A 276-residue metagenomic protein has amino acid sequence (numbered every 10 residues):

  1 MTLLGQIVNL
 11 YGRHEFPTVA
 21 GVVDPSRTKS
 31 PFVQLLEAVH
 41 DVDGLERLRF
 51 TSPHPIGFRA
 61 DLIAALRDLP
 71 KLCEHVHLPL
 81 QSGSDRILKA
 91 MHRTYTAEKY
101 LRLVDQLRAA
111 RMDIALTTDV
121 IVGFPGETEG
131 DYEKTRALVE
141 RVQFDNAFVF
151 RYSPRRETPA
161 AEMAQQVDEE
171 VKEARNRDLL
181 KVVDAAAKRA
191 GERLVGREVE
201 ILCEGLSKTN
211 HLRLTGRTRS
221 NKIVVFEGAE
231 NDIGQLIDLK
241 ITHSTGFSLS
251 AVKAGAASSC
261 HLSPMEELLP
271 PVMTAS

Functional and structural regions predicted by a protein language model:
M1-E129, E140: Conserved SAM/AdoMet-binding glycine-rich loop
G5, R151, G228: Short secondary-structure boundary segments
P53, A90, A147, F226-E227: Thr-Gly-centered strand-to-loop micro-motif
G57, D119, Q143, R151 (+1 more regions): Conserved functional loop/turn residues at catalytic and ligand-binding sites
L62-I63, T135, F226-E227: Short beta-alpha junctions and helix-cap segments that line functional grooves
L78, D119, V139, A147 (+3 more regions): Hydrophobic, well-ordered secondary-structure elements that form the walls of internal hydrophobic environments
A110, G130-L179: C-terminal, non-catalytic macromolecule-binding modules
P154, E162-S276: Terminal RNA-binding accessory module
